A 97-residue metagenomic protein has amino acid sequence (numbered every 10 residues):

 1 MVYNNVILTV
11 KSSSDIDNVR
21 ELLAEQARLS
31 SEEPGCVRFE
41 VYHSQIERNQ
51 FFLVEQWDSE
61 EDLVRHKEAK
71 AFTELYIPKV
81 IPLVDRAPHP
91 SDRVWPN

Functional and structural regions predicted by a protein language model:
M1-E32: N-terminal first-folded block
V2-T9, E40-K67: Short, well-ordered beta-strand segments in beta-rich or mixed alpha/beta enzyme and ligand-binding folds
S14-N18, R48, L75: Residues that form or flank phosphate/diphosphate-binding pockets in enzymes that use nucleotide phosphates
Q26, G35-E40: Short, conserved structural micro-motifs that define repeat-unit consensus positions and nucleotide-binding loops
S31-C36, Q56-H89: An amphipathic, aromatic/His-enriched active-site/gating alpha helix that lines ligand/cofactor pockets
Q45-I46, P82, P96: Positions that flank functional sites
S91-N97: Acidic/histidine-enriched, glycine/proline-rich intrinsically disordered or flexible terminal extensions
